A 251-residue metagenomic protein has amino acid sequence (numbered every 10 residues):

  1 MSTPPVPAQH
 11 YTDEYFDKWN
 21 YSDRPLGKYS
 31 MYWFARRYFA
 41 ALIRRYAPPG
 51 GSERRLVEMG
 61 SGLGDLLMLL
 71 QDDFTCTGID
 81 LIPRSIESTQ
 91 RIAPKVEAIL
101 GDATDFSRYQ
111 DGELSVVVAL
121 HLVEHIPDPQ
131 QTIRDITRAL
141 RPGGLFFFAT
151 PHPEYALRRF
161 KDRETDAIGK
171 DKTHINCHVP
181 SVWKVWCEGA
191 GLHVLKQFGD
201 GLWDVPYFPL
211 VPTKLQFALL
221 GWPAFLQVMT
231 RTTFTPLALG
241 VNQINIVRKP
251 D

Functional and structural regions predicted by a protein language model:
M1-G112, V116-L120, I133, A238-I244: Conserved N-terminal segment of class I S-adenosyl-L-methionine
P4-W33, P127-D135, L145-I246: S-adenosyl-L-methionine-dependent methyltransferase catalytic module, highlighting the catalytic core
D73-T75, K95, G143, G191-V194: A generic structural signal for alpha->beta connector loops
D111-G112, D128, P142: Active-site acidic short loop of glycosyltransferases
H121-H125: A short His-aromatic
R248-D251: C-terminal beta-strand of the catalytic ATP-binding
